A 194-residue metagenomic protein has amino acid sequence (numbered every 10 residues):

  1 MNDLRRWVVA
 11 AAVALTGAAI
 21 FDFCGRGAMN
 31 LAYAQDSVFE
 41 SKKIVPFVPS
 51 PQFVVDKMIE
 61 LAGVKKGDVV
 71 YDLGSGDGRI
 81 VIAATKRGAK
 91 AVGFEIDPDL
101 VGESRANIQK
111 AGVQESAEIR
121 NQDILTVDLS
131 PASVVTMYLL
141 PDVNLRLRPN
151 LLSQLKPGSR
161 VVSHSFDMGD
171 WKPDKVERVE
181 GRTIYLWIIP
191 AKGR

Functional and structural regions predicted by a protein language model:
L4-W7, I20-V69: S-adenosyl-L-methionine
S50-V55, D77-I80, I96, L100 (+2 more regions): Stable alpha-helical elements in mature extracytoplasmic
G74: Conserved S-adenosyl-L-methionine
D77-A89: Conserved SAM-binding loop of SAM-dependent methyltransferases across substrates and taxa, primarily the Class I
K90-E95: Conserved SAM-binding motif I beta-strand of class I
D97-P131: S-adenosyl-L-methionine
L129-R146: A short SAM/SAH-binding and catalytic strip from SAM-dependent methyltransferases
D142-R194: C-terminal substrate-binding/active-site "lid" region of AdoMet-derived donor-dependent transferases
